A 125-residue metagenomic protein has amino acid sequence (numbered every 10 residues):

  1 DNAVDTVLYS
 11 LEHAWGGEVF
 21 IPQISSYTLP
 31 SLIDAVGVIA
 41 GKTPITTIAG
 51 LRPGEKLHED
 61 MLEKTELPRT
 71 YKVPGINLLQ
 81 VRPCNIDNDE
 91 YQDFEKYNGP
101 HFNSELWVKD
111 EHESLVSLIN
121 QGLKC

Functional and structural regions predicted by a protein language model:
D1-C125: Strand-loop microenvironment adjacent to phosphate/nucleotide-handling motifs in alpha/beta enzyme folds
